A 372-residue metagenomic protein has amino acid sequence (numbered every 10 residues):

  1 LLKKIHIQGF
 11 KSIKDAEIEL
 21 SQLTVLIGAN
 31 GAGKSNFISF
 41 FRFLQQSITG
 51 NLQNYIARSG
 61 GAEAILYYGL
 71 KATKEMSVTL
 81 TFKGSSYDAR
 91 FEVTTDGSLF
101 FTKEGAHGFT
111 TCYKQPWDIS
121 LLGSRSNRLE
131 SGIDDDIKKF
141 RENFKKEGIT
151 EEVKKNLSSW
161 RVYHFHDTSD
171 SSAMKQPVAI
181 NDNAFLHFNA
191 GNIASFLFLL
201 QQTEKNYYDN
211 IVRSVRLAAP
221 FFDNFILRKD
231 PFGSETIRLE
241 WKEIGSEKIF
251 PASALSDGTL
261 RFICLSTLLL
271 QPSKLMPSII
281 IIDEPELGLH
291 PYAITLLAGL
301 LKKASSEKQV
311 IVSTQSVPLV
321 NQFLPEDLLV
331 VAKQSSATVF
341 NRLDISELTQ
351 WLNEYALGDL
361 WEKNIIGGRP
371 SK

Functional and structural regions predicted by a protein language model:
L1, T295-K372: C-terminal lobe/lid and adjacent interdomain/linker elements of RecA-like ASCE P-loop ATPase modules
L1-K14: N-terminal pre-Walker A segment at the start of P-loop NTPase domains
D15-S21, P272-L275: Phosphate-binding P-loop
S21-S59, N189, F262-L268, S316: Phosphate-binding glycine-rich loops of NTP-binding sites
S39-F100: Conserved P-loop NTP-binding catalytic core
K83-A218, I226: Electropositive, glycine-dotted interaction segments that contact anionic polymers or phosphate-rich ligands
T236-R238, E243-E247, P251-I282, Y292-I294: GG-anchored amphipathic helix commonly corresponding to the ABC/SMC/Rad50 NBD signature/C-loop
